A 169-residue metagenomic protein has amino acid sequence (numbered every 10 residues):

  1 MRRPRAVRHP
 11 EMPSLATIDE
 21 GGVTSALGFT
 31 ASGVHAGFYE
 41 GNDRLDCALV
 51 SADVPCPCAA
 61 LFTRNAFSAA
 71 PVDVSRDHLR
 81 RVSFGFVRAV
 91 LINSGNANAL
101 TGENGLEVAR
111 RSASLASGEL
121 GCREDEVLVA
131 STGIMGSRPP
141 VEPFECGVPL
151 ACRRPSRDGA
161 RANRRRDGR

Functional and structural regions predicted by a protein language model:
R2-F67: N-terminal amphipathic/basic leader segments beginning at the initiator methionine
E40-N42, A60, R64, T101-V108 (+2 more regions): Catalytic cores of large soluble enzymes that bind and process phosphate-bearing ligands
D43-D46, P57, S68-A69, F84-A89 (+2 more regions): Short coil/turn connectors at secondary-structure junctions
V50-S51, L91-N93, V129-S131: Short beta-strand segments
P57, F62-S83, G168-R169: Glycine-rich oxoanion-binding loops at beta->alpha junctions
V72, L91-L120: Alpha-helical support elements that line or immediately flank enzyme active sites and cofactor-binding pockets
D77, G95-A97, T132-I134: Short, ordered loop/turn segments at secondary-structure junctions
R110-R169: Glycine-rich, mobile lid/loop segments that gate access to catalytic sites or pores
